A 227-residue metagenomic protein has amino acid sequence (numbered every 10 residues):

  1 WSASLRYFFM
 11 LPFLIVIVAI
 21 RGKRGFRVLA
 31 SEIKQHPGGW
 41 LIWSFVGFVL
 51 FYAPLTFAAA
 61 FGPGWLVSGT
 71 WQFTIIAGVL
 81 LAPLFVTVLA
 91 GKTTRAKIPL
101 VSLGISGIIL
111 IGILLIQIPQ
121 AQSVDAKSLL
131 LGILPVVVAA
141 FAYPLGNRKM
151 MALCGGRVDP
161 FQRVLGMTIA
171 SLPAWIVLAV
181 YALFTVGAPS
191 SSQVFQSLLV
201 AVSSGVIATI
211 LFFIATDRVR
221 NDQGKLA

Functional and structural regions predicted by a protein language model:
W1-S4, E32-P37, I118-A142, Y181-L199: Juxtamembrane helix-entry segments on the extracytoplasmic side of multipass membrane proteins
L5, W65-T74, M150-L172, G205-A227: Helix-helix packing/entry segments at the starts of transmembrane helices
F8, T56-K92, K97, D222-A227: Specific alpha-helical transmembrane segments that line the substrate/conduction pathway and gating interfaces
L11-L14, G78-V79, S123-L183: Transmembrane alpha-helical segments that form core, pore/gating elements of small-molecule transporters/exporters
L14, P83, K97-Q120: Hydrophobic transmembrane alpha-helices of multi-pass small-molecule transport proteins
G22-W71, L115, A201-R220: Specific transmembrane alpha-helical segments of multi-pass solute transporters/efflux pumps, especially DMT/EamA
I33-I42, T94-I109, R157-M167, Q223: Cytoplasmic-side transmembrane-helix entry/capping segments in multi-pass membrane proteins
L50-T56, L110-D125, S171-V186: Hydrophobic alpha-helical transmembrane segments in multi-pass integral membrane proteins
